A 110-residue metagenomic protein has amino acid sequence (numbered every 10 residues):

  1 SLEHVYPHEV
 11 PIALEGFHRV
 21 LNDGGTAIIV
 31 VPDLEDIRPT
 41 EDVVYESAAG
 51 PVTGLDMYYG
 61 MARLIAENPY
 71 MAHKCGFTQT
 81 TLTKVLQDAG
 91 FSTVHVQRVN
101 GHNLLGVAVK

Functional and structural regions predicted by a protein language model:
L2-E3: Catalytic acidic motif of RecA-like/P-loop NTPases
P7-N22, T26-V109: S-adenosyl-L-methionine-dependent methyltransferase catalytic module, highlighting the catalytic core
